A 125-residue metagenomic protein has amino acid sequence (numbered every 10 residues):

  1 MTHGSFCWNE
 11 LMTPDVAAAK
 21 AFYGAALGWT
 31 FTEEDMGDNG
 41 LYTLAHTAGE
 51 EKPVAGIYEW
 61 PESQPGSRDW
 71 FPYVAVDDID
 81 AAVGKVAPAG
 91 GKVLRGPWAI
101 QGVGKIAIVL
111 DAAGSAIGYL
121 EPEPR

Functional and structural regions predicted by a protein language model:
M1-K52, P88: Core segments of cupin and vicinal oxygen chelate
M1-S5, L11, T32-D35, V83-R125: Vicinal oxygen chelate
T2-G4, A25, G56, G66 (+1 more regions): Acidic, low-complexity intrinsically disordered regions
F6, E51-G56, D77, K92: The feature marks the first
F6-P14, T43-H46, W60-K85, K105-L110: Vicinal oxygen chelate
W29-S67, A112, A116-P122: Conserved short beta-strand elements that form part of the metal-binding/catalytic scaffold of enzyme active sites
